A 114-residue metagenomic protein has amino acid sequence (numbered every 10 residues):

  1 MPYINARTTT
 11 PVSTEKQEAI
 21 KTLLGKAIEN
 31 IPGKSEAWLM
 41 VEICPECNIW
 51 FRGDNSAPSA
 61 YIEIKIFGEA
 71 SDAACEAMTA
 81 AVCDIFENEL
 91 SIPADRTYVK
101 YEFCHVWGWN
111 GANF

Functional and structural regions predicted by a protein language model:
M1-F114: Interaction-mediating elements
